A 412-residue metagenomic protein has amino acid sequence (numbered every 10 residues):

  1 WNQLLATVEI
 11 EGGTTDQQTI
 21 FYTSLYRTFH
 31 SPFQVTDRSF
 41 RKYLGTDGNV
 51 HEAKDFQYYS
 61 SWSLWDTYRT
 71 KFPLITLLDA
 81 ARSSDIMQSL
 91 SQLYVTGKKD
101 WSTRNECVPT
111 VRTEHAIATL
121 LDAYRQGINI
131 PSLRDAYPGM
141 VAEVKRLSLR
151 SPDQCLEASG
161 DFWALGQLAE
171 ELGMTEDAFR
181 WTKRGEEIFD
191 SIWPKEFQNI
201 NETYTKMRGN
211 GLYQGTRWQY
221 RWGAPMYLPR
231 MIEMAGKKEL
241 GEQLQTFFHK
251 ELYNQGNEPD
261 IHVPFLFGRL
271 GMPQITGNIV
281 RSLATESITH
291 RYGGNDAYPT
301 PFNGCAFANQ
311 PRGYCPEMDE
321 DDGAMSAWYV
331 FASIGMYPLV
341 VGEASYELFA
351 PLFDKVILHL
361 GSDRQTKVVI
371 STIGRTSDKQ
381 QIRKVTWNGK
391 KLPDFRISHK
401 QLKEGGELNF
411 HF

Functional and structural regions predicted by a protein language model:
W1-Y58, Q92, K99, G406-E407: Acidic/polar, glycine-enriched structural segments that form the non-catalytic walls/loops of the carbohydrate-binding
I10-F21, V111, Y253-Q255, E317-M325: Structural motif
E11-D16, T36-K42, S102-R104, D135 (+3 more regions): Short coil/turn segments at secondary-structure boundaries
D37, K42-E52, A81-S148, E196-F197: Helix-terminus loop motifs that line ligand-binding clefts
K54-Q57, S61-F72, L77-A81, I117 (+6 more regions): Active-site core of glycosidic bond-cleaving carbohydrate-active enzymes
V368-G374: Beta-strand-rich recognition domains
G374-F412: C-terminal beta-sandwich/jelly-roll accessory domains of carbohydrate-active enzymes
